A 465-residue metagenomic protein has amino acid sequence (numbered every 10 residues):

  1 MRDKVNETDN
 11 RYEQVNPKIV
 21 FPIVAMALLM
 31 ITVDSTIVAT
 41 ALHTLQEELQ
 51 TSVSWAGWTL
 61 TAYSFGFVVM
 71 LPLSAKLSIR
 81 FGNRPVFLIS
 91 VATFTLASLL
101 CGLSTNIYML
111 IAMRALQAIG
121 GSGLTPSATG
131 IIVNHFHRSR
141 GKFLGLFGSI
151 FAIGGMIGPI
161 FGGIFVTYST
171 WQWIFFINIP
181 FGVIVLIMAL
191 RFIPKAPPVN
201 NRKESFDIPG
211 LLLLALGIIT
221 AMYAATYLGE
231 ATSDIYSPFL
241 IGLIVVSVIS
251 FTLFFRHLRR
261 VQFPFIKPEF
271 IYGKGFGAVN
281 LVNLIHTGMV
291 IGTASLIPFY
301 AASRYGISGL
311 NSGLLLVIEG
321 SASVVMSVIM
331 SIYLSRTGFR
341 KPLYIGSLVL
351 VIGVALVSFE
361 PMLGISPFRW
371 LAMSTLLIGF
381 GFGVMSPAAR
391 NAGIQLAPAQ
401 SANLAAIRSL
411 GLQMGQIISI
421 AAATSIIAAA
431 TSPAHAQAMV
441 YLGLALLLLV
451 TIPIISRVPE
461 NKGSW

Functional and structural regions predicted by a protein language model:
M1-N16, R457-W465: Intrinsic disorder in cytosolic terminal tails and internal cytosolic loops of multi-pass membrane transporters
Y12-V20, D207-P209: N-terminal membrane topogenic signal
P17-V33, V38-L42, L49, V53-A62 (+7 more regions): 12-transmembrane solute porter fold
L71-P209: Helix-loop-helix hairpins in multi-pass membrane proteins, especially solute transporters
L99-L100, I160, I164, I219 (+3 more regions): Alpha-helical transmembrane segments of multipass membrane proteins
P126, F151, G155-G163, I218 (+3 more regions): Glycine/proline-centered helix-kink
G130-I131, H135, I164, F192 (+5 more regions): A residue-level signal for alpha-helical anchor/packing sites in multi-pass solute transporters
Y168-V282, M289, L444-A445: Hydrophobic transmembrane-helix bundles of small-molecule transporters
